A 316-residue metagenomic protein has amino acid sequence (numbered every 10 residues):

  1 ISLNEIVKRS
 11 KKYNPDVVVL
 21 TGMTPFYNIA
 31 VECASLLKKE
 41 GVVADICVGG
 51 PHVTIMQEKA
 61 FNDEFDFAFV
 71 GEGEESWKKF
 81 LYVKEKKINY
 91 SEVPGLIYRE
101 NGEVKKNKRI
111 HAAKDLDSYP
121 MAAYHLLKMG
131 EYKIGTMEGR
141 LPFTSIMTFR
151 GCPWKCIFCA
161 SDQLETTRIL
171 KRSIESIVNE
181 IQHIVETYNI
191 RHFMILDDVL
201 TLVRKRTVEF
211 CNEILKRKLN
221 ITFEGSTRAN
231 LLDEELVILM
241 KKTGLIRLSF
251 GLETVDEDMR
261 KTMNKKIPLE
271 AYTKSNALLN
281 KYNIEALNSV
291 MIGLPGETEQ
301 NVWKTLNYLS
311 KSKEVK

Functional and structural regions predicted by a protein language model:
I1-D115: Glycine-rich beta-alpha loop elements in corrinoid/cobalamin-binding modules across cobalamin-dependent enzymes
K11, A60-F61, V185-E186, K241 (+1 more regions): Non-catalytic positions within long, well-ordered alpha-helices that form the structural scaffold/packing of enzyme
D16, D66, I157, R191 (+2 more regions): Conserved acidic residues
K38-V43, K87-I88, L215-N220, Y282-N283 (+1 more regions): Short helix-capping segments at alpha-helix termini
Q57-N62, L236, G296-K311: Catalytic cores of alpha/beta
G95-K108, E131, E285, Q300-K316: C-terminal accessory regions of radical SAM enzymes
R109-S118, S145-M147, K313-K316: Accessory C-terminal segments flanking Radical SAM cores
D117, A122-L287, I292-L294, W303 (+1 more regions): Radical SAM [4Fe-4S] cluster-binding motif and immediate context
